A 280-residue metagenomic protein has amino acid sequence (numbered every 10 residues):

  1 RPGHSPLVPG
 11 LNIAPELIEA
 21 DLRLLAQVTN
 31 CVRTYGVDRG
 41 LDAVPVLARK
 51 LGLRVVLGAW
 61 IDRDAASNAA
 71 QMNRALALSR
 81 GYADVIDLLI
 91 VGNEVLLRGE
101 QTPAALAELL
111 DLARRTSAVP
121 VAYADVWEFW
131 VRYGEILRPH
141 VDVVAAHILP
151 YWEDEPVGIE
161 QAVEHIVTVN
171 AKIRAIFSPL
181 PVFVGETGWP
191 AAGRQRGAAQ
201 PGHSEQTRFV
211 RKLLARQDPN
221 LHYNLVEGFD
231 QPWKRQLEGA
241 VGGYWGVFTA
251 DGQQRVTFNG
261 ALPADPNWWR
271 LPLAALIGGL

Functional and structural regions predicted by a protein language model:
R1-M72: N-terminal carbohydrate-binding/catalytic regions of secreted carbohydrate-active enzymes
P6-G10, Q195-E205, P219-L280: Aromatic-rich peripheral "rim/lid" segments of glycoside hydrolase catalytic domains that contact and position glycan
V32, L89, V144, V184-E186 (+1 more regions): Conserved, mostly hydrophobic/aromatic
R39-A43, A70-L78, D125-I136, V167-A171: Alpha-helical scaffolding within the catalytic cores of extracellular/periplasmic polymer-degrading hydrolases
R49-L51, L57, D87, D125-E164 (+1 more regions): Aromatic- and acid-rich polysaccharide-binding/catalytic face of secreted or lumenal carbohydrate-active enzymes
A59, A113-V131, P179-T187, L221-Q231: Aromatic-lined carbohydrate-recognition surfaces of secreted/lumenal glycan-active proteins
A75-A104, A124, W130-R132, F183-V184: Active-site groove signature of glycoside hydrolases
A146-P156, A175-T207, F229-L237: Active-site clefts of carbohydrate-active enzymes
